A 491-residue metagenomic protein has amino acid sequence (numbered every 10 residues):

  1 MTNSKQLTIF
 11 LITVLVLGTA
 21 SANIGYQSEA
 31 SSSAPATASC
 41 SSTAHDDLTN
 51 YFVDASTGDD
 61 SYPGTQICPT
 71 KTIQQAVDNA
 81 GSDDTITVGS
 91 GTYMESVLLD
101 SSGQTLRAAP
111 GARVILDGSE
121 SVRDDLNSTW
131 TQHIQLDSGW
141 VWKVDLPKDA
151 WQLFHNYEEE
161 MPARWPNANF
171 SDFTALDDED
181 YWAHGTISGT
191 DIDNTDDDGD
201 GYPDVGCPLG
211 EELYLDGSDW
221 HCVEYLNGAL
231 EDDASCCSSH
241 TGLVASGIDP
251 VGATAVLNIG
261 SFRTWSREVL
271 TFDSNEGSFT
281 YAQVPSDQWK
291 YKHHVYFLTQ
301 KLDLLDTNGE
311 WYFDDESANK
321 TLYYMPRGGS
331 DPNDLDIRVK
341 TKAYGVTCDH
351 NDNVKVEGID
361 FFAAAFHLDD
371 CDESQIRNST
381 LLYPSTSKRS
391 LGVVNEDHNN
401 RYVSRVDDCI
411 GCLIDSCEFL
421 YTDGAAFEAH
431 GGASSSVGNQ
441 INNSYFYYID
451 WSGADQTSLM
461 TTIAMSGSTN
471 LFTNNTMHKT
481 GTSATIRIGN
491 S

Functional and structural regions predicted by a protein language model:
M1-S32: Secretory targeting signatures
I24-L48: Low-complexity, acidic Ser/Thr/Pro-rich repeat tracts that form intrinsically disordered stalk/linker regions of very
H45-D370, Q375-N378, L382-R401, R405-D407 (+1 more regions): Extracellular polysaccharide-degrading/modifying enzymes targeting complex plant/algal/animal polysaccharides
T85, A426, S483-T485: Residues at or immediately flanking beta-strands
D352-F362, D372-S385, D408-G424, S435-S452 (+3 more regions): Right-handed parallel beta-helix
A365, N400-R405, E428, S458-A464 (+1 more regions): The substrate-binding groove and active-site-proximal loops of carbohydrate-active enzymes, especially glycoside
G432: Flexible gly/pro/ser-rich segments immediately N-terminal to CXXCH heme-c attachment motifs in exported/periplasmic
